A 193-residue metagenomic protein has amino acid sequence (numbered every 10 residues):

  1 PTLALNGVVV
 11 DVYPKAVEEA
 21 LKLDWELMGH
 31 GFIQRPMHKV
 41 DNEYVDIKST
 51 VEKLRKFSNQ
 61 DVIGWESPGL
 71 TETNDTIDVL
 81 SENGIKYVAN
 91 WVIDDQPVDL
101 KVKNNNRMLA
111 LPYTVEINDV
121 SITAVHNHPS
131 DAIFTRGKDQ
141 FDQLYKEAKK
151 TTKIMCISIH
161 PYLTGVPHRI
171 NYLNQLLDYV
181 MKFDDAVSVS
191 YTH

Functional and structural regions predicted by a protein language model:
P1, L27, Y87, V187-S188: Hydrophobic beta-strand scaffold residues
P1-N74, P97, N106-M108, P112-V125 (+1 more regions): Metal-dependent polysaccharide deacetylase catalytic core of the NodB/CE4 family, i.e., the active-site-bearing domain
P14-V17, I47-V51, I77, F141 (+2 more regions): Generic structural signal for well-ordered alpha-helices, preferentially at hydrophobic/aromatic core positions
E26-H30, G84-W91: Short hydrophobic/aromatic-enriched beta-strand-loop microsegments
P68, I77, A89-L100: Beta/alpha (TIM)-barrel catalytic core signal, keyed to glycine-rich beta->alpha loops juxtaposed to Asp/Glu that bind
L80: Non-catalytic, usually N-terminal nucleic-acid engagement modules in DNA/RNA processing proteins
T114-V189: Catalytic grooves of carbohydrate-active enzymes
T192-H193: Conserved small/polar residues in nucleotide/adenosyl-binding loops
